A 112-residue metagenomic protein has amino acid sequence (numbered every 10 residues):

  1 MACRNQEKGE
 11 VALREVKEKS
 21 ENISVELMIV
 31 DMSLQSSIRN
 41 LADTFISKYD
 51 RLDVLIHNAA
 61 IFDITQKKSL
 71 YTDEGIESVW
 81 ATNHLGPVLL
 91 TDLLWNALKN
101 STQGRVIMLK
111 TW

Functional and structural regions predicted by a protein language model:
M1-W112: Rossmann-fold NAD(P)H-dependent dehydrogenase/reductase core
